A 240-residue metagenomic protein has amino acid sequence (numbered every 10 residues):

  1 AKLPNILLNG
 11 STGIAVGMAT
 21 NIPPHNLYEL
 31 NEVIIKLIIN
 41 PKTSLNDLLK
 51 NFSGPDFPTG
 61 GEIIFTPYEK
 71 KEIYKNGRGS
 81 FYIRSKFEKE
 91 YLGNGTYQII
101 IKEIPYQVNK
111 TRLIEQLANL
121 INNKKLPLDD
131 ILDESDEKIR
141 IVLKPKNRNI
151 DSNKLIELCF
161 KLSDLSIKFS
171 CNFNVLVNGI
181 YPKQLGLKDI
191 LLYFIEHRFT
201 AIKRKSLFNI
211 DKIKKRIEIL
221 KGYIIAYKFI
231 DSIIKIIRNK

Functional and structural regions predicted by a protein language model:
A1-L8, G13-V16, T20-N21: Long insertion/accessory domains within large nucleic-acid-processing enzymes
K2, N9, I83-S85, G93-E103: Conserved catalytic-core segments of large NTP-driven translation/proteostasis enzymes
N5, K36, N40, N119-P127 (+2 more regions): Conserved helix-loop functional segments at active or binding sites
V16-F81: Conserved glycine-bearing catalytic or ligand-binding loops at nucleotide- and phosphate-handling centers of large
L30, L113-Q116, L155: Hydrophobic side chains in well-ordered alpha-helices
F52, D56, G93-Q98, P105-Y106 (+1 more regions): Long, charged, helix-rich clamp/arm modules that form nucleic acid-engaging surfaces of large nucleic-acid-processing
K75, I101-L126: A short, contiguous, amphipathic alpha-helix enriched in charged residues
G79-K89, I121-D129, E218-K221: Short amphipathic beta-strand starts and helix->beta connectors
